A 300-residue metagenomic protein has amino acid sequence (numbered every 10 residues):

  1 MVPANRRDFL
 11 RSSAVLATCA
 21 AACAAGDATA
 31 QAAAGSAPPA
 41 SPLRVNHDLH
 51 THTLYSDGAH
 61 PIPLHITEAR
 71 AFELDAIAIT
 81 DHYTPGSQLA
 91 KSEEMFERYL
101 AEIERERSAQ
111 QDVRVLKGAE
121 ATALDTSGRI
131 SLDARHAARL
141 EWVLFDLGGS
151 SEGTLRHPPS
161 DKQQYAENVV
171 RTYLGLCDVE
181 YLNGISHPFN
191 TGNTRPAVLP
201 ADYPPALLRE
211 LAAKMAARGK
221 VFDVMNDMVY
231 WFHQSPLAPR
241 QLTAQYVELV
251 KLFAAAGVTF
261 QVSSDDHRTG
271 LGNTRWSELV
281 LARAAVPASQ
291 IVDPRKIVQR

Functional and structural regions predicted by a protein language model:
M1-A17: N-terminal secretory signal peptides and thylakoid transit peptides that target proteins across membranes
Q31, G35-L49, I62, R135-L140 (+2 more regions): Charged catalytic cores and adjacent phosphate/nucleic-acid-binding surfaces used for phosphate/nucleic-acid chemistry
S41-E167, R171, S263, H267-L271 (+1 more regions): A metal-dependent hydrolase metal-coordination microenvironment
A59, P85, E93, W142-Q234 (+1 more regions): Divalent metal-binding pocket/active-site signature
R70, H136, C177-D178, A254: Non-catalytic positions within long, well-ordered alpha-helices that form the structural scaffold/packing of enzyme
L74, L140, Y181-L182, V286: A structural motif
